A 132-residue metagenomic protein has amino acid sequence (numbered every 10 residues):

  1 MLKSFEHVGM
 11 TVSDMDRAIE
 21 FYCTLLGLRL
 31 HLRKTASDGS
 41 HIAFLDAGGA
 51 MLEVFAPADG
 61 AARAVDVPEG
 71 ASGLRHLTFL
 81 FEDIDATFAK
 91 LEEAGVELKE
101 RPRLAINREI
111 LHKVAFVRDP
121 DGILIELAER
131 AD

Functional and structural regions predicted by a protein language model:
M1-S4, R29-T78, A89-R118, R130-D132: Vicinal oxygen chelate
V12-M15, A36-D38: Conserved beta-strand-loop-alpha-helix junction that forms the acyl-donor binding cleft
D14-M15, E82-I84: Helix N-cap motif at beta-to-alpha junctions
A18-C23, L91, G122: Conserved active-site tyrosine of GNAT-family acetyltransferases
E126-L127: Short glycine-/small-residue motifs
